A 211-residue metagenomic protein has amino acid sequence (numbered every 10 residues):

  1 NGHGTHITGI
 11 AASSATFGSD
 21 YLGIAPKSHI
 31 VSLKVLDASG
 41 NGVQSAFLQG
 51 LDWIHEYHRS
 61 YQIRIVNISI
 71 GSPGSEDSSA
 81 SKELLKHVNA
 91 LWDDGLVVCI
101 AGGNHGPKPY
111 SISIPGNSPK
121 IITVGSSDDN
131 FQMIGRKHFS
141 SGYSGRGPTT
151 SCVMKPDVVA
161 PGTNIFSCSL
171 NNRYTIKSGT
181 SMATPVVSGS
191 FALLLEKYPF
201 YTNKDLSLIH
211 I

Functional and structural regions predicted by a protein language model:
N1, L22, D129-M133, H138-P185 (+1 more regions): Catalytic-core environment of secreted peptidases
N1-S45, R59-R64, N117-I121, P148-K155 (+1 more regions): Subtilisin-like serine protease catalytic core
T8-A11, V31-D37, V66, S111-I114 (+1 more regions): Hydrolase catalytic cores
F17, L36-G40, S72-S75, N104-K108 (+4 more regions): Solvent-exposed loop/turn segments at secondary-structure junctions within structured extracellular/periplasmic domains
S19-D20, L84-V88, K108-I112, Y143: Short beta-alpha junctions and helix-cap segments that line functional grooves
L51-S78, A101: Short acidic, glycine-rich surface-loop motifs adjacent to enzyme active sites
K82-V98: Catalytic-core regions built around general acid/base machinery
N104-S118: Glycine-rich, charge-decorated loop segments at or immediately adjacent to ligand/cofactor-binding or catalytic sites
